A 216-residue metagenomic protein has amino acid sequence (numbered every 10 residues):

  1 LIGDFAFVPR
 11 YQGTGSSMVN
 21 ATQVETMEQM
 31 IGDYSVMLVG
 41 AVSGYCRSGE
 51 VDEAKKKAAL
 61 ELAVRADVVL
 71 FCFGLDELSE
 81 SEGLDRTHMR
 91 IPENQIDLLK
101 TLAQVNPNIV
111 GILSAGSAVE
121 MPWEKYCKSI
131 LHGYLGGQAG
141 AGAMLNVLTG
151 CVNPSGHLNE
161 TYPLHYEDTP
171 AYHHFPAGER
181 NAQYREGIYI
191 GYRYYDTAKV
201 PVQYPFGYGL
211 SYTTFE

Functional and structural regions predicted by a protein language model:
L1-E216: C-terminal non-catalytic regions of proteins with extracellular/luminal or membrane-system context
